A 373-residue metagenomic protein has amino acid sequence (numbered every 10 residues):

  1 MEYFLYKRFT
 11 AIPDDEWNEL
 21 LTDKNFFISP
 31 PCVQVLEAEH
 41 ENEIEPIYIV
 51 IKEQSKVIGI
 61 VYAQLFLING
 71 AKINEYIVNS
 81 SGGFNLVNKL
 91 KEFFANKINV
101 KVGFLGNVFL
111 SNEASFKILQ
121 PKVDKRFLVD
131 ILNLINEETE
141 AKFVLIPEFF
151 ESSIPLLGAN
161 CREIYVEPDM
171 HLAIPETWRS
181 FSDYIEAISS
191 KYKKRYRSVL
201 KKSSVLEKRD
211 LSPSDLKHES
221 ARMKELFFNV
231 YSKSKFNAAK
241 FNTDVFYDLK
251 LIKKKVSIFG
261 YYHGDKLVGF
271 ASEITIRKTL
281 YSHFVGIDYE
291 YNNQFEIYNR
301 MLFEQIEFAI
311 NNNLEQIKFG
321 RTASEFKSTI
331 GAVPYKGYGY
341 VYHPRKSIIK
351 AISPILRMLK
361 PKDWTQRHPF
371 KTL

Functional and structural regions predicted by a protein language model:
E2-N79, F143-N293: A conserved beta-strand-loop-helix scaffold within acyl/acetyltransferase catalytic domains
F27-I28, L128, N237, N311 (+1 more regions): Compositionally biased, low-structure terminal segments
Q34-E37, S80-S81, K89-N96, P175-W178 (+8 more regions): Short C-terminal domain-edge/linker segments immediately following a structured domain
E45-I47, I68-I164, T279-I330, P334-V341: Acyl-donor binding region in acyl/amide transferases
Q64-F66, E113, L157-A187, H263 (+1 more regions): Active-site/acyl-donor-binding loops of N-acyltransferases
